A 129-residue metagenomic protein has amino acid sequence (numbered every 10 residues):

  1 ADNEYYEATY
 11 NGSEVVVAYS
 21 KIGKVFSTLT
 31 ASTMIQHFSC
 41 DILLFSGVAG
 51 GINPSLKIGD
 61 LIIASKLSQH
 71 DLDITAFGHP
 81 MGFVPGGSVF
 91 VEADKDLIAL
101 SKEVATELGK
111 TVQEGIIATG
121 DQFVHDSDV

Functional and structural regions predicted by a protein language model:
N3-V129: Glycine-rich phosphate- or other oxyanion-binding loops that anchor nucleotides, phosphorylated ligands
